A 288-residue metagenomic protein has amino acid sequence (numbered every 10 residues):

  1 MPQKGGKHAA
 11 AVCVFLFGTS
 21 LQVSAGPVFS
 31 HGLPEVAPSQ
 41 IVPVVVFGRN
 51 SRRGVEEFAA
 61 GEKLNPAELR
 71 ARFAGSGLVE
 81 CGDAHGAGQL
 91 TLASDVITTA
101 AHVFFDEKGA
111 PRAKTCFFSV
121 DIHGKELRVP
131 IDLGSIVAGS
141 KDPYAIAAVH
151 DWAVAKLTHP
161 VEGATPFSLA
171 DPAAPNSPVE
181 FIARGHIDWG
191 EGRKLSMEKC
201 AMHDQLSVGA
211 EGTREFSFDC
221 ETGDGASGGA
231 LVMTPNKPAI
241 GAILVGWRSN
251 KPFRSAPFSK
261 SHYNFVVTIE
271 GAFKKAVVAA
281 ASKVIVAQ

Functional and structural regions predicted by a protein language model:
P2-A11: Bacterial N-terminal signal peptides that target proteins for export
A11-S20: Bacterial N-terminal signal peptides
V23-L92, K275, S282-Q288: Protease-domain processing segments flanking chymotrypsin-fold serine proteases, especially trypsin-like
G32, Q89, D106-K108, S135-R193: Active-site substrate-binding loop(s) of clan PA
R52-A74, L78-H85, A110-E162: Conserved catalytic-core segment of clan PA serine endopeptidases
Q89-L90, E221-V245, K251: Catalytic nucleophile loop of clan PA
T99: Cytochrome P450 catalytic-core helices
G241-Q288: C-terminal cap/linker of serine protease catalytic domains
